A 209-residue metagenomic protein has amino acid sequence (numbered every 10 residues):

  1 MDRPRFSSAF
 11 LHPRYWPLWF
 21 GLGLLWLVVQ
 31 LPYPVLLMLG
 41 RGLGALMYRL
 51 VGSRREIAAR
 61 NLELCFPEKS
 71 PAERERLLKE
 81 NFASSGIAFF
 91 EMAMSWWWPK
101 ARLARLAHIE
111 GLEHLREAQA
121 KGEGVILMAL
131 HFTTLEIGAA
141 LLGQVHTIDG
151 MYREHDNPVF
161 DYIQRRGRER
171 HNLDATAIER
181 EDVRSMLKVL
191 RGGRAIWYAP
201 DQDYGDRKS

Functional and structural regions predicted by a protein language model:
M1-A129, D161-R166, R170: Membrane-anchoring hydrophobic helices of lipid-metabolizing enzymes
K79, M186-R191: Small-residue-rich helix-loop
H114, E181-M186: Short acidic active-site motifs
K121-R180, A199, D203-K208: Catalytic core of membrane glycerolipid acyltransferases/transacylases, capturing the structured, soluble-facing
G122, G192-G193: Glycine-centered short loops/turns at secondary-structure junctions
A195-W197: Short SAM/SAH-binding signature in class I
